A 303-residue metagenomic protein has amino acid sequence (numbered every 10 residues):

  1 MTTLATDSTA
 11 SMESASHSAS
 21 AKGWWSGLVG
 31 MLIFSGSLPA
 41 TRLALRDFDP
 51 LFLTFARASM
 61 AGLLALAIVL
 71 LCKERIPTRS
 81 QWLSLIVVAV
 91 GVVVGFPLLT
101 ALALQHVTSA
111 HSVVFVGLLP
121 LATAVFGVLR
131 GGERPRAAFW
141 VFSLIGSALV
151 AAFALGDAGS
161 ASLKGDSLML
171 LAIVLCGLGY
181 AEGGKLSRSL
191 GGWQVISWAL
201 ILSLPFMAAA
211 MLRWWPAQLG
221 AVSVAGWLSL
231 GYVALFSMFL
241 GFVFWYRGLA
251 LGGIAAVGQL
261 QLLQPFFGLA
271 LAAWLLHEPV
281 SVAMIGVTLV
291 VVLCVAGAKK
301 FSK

Functional and structural regions predicted by a protein language model:
T2-E13, A56-S59, L155, G226-L228 (+1 more regions): C-terminal-most transmembrane helix of multi-pass membrane proteins
T2-F55, L98, L102, A158-K185 (+1 more regions): Glycine-/small-residue-enriched transmembrane alpha-helix faces in small-molecule transporters and effluxers
A19-W24, R46-L51, F55, P77-L83 (+3 more regions): Juxtamembrane helix-entry segments on the extracytoplasmic side of multipass membrane proteins
I33-L38, L66-V116, A152, A234-G252: Specific transmembrane alpha-helical segments of multi-pass solute transporters/efflux pumps, especially DMT/EamA
F52-L63, G91-V92, P97-R134, A138 (+2 more regions): Specific alpha-helical transmembrane segments that line the substrate/conduction pathway and gating interfaces
F55-A56, P97, H111-L118, E182-P205 (+1 more regions): Helix-helix packing/entry segments at the starts of transmembrane helices
A65, I86, F126, P135-L155 (+4 more regions): Hydrophobic transmembrane alpha-helices of multi-pass small-molecule transport proteins
A65, T123-V125, L129, S143 (+3 more regions): Transmembrane alpha-helical segments that form core, pore/gating elements of small-molecule transporters/exporters
